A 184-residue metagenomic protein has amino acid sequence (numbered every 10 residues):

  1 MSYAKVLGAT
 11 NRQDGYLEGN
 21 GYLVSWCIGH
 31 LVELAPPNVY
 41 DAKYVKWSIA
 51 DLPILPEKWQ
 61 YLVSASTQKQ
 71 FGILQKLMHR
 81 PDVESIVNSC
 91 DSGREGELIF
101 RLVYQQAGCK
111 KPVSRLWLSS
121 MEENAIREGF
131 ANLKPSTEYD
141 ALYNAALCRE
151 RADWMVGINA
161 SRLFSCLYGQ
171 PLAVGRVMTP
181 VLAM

Functional and structural regions predicted by a protein language model:
M1-E150, W154, P180-A183: Intrinsically disordered, low-complexity regulatory segments
D153-M184: Prokaryote-biased recognition of long, low-complexity C-terminal linker/tail segments that are poorly structured
